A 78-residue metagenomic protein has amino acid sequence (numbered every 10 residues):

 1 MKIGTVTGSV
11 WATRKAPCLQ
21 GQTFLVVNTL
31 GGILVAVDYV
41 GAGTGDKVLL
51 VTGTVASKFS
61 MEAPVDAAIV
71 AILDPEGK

Functional and structural regions predicted by a protein language model:
M1-V26: N-terminal first-folded block
V10, L30-G31, T54, L73: Short, well-ordered turn and helix-capping elements at secondary-structure junctions
K15, D38, K58-F59: Short, flexible, glycine/charge-rich loop motifs used to bind or transfer phosphoryl groups or to couple energy/partner
F24-T29, L49: Short, acidic/hydrophobic/Gly-rich beta-strand patch recurrent on exposed beta strands that often constitutes part
G32-V37: Short alpha-helix capping/helix-loop boundary micro-motifs
L49-K78: C-terminal structural segments of small proteins and small subunits
